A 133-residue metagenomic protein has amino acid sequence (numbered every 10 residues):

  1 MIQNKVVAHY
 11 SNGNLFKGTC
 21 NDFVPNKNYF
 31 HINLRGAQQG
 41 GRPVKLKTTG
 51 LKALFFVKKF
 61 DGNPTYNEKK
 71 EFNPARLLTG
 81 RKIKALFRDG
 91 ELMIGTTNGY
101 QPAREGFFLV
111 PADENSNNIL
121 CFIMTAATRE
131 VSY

Functional and structural regions predicted by a protein language model:
M1-Y133: Conserved RNA-binding domains used in RNP assembly and mRNA/RNA metabolism
